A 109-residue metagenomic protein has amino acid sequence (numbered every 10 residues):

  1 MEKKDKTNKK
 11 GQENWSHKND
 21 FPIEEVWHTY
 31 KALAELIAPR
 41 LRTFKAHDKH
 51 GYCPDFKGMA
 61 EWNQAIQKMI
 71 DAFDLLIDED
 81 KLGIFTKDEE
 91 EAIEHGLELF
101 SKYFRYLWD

Functional and structural regions predicted by a protein language model:
M1-D109: Long, non-globular targeting/processing and low-complexity regions
